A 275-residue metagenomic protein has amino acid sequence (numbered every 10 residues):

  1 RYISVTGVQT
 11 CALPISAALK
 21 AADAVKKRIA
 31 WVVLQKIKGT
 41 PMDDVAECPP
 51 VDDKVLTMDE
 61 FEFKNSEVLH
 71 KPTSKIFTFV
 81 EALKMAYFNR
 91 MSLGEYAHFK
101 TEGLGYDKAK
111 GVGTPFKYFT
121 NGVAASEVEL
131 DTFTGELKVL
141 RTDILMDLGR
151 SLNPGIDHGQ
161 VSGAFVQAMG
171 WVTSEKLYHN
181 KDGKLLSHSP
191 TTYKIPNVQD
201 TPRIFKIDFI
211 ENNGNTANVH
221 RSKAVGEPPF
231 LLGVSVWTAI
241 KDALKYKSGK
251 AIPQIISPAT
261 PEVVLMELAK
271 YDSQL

Functional and structural regions predicted by a protein language model:
R1-C11: Single conserved hydrophobic/aromatic residue that forms the stacking wall/gate of nucleotide- or nucleobase-binding
A12, S16-L275: C-terminal catalytic domains of large/alpha subunits in multi-subunit enzymes
